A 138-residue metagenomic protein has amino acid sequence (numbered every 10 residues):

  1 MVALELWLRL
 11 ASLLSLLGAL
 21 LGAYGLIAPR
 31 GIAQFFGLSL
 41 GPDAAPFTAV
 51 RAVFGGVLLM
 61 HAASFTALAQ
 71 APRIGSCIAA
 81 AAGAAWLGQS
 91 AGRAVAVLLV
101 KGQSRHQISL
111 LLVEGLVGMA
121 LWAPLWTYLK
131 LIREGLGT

Functional and structural regions predicted by a protein language model:
M1-S12, A44-R51, P72-A80, V100 (+1 more regions): Membrane-water interface of alpha-helical transmembrane segments
L8-G25: N-terminal signal-anchor transmembrane alpha helix
L20, P46-A69, A84, G88: Core segments of alpha-helical transmembrane spans in multipass integral membrane proteins
R30-P46: Cytosolic, membrane-interface loops and tails of multi-pass inner-membrane proteins
A45-A49, S109-W122: Small-residue-rich segments of transmembrane alpha-helices in multi-pass membrane proteins, especially helix faces
A80-R93, G115-G118: Hydrophobic alpha-helical membrane segments
A91-I108, W126-Y128: Membrane-helix boundary connector in multi-pass membrane proteins
W126-T138: Juxtamembrane boundary at the C-terminal end of a transmembrane helix
